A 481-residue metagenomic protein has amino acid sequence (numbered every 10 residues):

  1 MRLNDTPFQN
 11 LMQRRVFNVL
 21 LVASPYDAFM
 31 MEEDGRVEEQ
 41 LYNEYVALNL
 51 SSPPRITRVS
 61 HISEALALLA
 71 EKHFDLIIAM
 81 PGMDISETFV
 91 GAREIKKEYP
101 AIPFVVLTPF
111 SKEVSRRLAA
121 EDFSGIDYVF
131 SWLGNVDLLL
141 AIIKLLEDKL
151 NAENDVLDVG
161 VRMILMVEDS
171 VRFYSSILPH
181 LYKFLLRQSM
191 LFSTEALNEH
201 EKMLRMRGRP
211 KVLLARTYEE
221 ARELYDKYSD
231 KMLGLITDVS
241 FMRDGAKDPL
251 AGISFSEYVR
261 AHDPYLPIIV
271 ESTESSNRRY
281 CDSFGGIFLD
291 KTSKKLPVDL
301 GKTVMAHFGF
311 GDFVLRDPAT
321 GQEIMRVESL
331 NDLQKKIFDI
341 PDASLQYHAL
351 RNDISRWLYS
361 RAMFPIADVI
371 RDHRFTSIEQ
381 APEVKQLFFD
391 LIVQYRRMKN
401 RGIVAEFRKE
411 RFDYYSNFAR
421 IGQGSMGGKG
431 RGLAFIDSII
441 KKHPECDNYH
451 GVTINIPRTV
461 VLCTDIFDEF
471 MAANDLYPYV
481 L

Functional and structural regions predicted by a protein language model:
M1-T57, R93, E121-Y128, W132-K211 (+5 more regions): Non-catalytic signal-transmission and effector/linker regions of two-component phosphorelay proteins
A28-M31, K112-R116, Y174-S175, S276-R279: Short, charged/polar "capping" segments at the starts of alpha-helices and the immediately preceding loops
M30-N43, S51-P53, R58-L66, A70-F104 (+4 more regions): Conserved phosphotransfer microenvironments
L107-P109, V270-E271, K291: Hydrophobic/aromatic residues positioned on beta-strands within the core alpha/beta folds
L118-V129, Y280-L289: As written
S276-N400: Terminal, compositionally biased segments used for targeting/anchoring and flexible tails
R356, P365-L481: Nucleotide/phosphate-binding sheet-loop regions of phosphoryl- and nucleotidyl-transfer enzymes
